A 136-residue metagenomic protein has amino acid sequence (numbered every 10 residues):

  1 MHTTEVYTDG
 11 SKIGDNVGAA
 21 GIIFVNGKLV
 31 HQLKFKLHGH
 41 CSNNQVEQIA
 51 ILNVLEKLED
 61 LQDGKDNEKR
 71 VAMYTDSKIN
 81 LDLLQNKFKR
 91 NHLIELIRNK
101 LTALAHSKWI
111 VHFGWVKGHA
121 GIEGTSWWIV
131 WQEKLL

Functional and structural regions predicted by a protein language model:
M1-G64: RNase H-like nuclease fold core
D15, I49-S126, V130-K134: RNase H catalytic domain
